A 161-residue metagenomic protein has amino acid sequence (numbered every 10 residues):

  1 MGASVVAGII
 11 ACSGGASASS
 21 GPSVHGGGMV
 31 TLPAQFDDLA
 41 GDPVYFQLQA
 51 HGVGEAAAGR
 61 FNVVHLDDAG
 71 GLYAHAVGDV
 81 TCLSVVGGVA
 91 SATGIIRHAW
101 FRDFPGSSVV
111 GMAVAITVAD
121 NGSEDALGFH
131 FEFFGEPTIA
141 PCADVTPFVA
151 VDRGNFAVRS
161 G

Functional and structural regions predicted by a protein language model:
M1-A7: Sec-dependent N-terminal signal peptides
A7-G26: C-terminal region of N-terminal signal peptides and the immediate post-cleavage residues of exported proteins
I10, V80, A140-P141: Extracellular secreted precursors and ectodomains with disulfide-bonded cysteine-rich loops/domains
P22-L39: A domain-level signal for the mature, folded cores of soluble proteins
F36-A115: Predominantly extracellular/secreted and cell-surface proteins with exposed, flexible low-complexity segments
W100-P105, V110, G122-G128, P137-I139: Glycine-anchored, exposed beta-strand/edge motif detector
E124-G161: C-terminal partner/receptor-binding element of secreted or periplasmic proteins
